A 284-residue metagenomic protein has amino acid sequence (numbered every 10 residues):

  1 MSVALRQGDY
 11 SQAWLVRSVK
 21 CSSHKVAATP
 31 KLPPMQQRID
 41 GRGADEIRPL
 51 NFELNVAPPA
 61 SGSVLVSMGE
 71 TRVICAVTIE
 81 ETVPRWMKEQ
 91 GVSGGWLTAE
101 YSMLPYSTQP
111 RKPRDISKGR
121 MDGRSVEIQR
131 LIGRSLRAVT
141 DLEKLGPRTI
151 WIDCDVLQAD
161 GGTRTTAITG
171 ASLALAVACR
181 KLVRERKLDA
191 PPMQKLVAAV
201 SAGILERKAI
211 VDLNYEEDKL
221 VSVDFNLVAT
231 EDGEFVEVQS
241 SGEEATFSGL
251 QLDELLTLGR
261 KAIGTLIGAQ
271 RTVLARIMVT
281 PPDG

Functional and structural regions predicted by a protein language model:
D9-Y10, H24: Intrinsic-disorder-associated, low-complexity terminal segments enriched in Asp/Asn/His/Tyr and depleted of Lys/Arg
L32-P59, S67: Short, Gly/Pro- and small/polar-rich lid/capping loops
P49, I74, E80, R130-I132 (+2 more regions): Glycine-rich anion/phosphate-binding loop at the beta-strand->alpha-helix junction
V56, V64-L145, F235-T257: Glycine-rich, flexible beta-strand/loop modules in the N-terminal catalytic cores of phosphate-handling
G123, K144-P147, G162-T166, A176-R180 (+1 more regions): A structural signal for small-residue-enriched, beta-sheet-centric alpha/beta enzyme cores and oligomeric scaffold folds
